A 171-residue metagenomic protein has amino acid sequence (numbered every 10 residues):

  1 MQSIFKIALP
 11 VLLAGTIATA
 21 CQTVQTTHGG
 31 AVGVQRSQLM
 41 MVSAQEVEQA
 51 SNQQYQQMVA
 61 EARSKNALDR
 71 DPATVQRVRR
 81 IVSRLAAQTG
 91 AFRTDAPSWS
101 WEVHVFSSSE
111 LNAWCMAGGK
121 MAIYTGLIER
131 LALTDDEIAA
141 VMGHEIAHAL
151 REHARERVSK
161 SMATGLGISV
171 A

Functional and structural regions predicted by a protein language model:
Q2-L13, I17-A171: A Zn2+-metalloprotease active-site environment signal
